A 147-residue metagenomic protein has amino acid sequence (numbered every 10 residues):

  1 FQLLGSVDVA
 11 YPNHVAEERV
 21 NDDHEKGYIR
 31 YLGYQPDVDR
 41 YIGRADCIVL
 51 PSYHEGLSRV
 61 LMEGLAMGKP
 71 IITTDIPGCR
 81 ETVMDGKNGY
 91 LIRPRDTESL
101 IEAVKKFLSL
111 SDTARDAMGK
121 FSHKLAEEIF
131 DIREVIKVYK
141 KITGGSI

Functional and structural regions predicted by a protein language model:
G5, V15-G33: Nucleotide-activated donor-binding/catalytic signature segment of Leloir-type glycosyltransferases, i.e., the conserved
Y34, Y53: Aromatic "clamp/platform" in nucleotide-sugar-dependent glycosyltransferases that forms part of the donor/acceptor
D39, D46, G68: A short alpha->beta transition loop at the rim of the catalytic pocket in nucleotide-sugar-dependent
S58-L61, C79: Short glycine/serine-rich donor-binding loops of glycosyltransferases
P70-T73, V83: Short hydrophobic beta-strand element within catalytic cores of glycosyltransferases and related nucleotide-activated
D85-G86, Y90-T97, K106-D112: Conserved acidic donor-binding segment of nucleotide-sugar-dependent glycosyltransferases
T113-E128, V138: A short, well-ordered alpha-helix in the C-terminal region of glycosyltransferases
E128-I147: C-terminal alpha-helical cap of glycosyltransferases
